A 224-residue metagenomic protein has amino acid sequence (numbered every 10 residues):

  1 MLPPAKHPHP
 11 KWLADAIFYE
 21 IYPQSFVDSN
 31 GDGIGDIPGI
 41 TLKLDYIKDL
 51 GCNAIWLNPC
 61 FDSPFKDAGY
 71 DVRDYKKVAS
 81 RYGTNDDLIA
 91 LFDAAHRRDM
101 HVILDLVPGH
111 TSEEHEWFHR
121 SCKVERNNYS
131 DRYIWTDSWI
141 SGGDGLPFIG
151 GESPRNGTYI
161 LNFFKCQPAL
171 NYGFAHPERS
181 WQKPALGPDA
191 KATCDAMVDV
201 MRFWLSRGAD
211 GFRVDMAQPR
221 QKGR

Functional and structural regions predicted by a protein language model:
M1-D45, D49-L50, N162-F164, N171-F174: Conserved structural scaffold segments of CAZyme catalytic domains across common CAZy folds
P8-F18, Y22, S112-G223: Alpha-amylase-like alpha-glycosidases and glucanotransferases acting on alpha-linked glucans and related
D15-A16, L50-I55, H96-I103, A209-F212: Loop/turn elements at helix/coil->beta-strand transitions in domains of secreted/extracellular proteins
I21, I47, L57, Y75 (+5 more regions): Conserved, mostly hydrophobic/aromatic
D28-S29, Y46-A90, P108-S112, M216-R224: Aromatic-lined carbohydrate-binding/catalytic grooves of carbohydrate-active enzymes
I34-T41, N85, I89, G187 (+1 more regions): Non-membrane alpha-helical structural segments and their capping/turn regions in soluble enzymes
G39-P64, D199-G211: Catalytic domains of carbohydrate-active enzymes, especially glycoside hydrolases
L91-R126: Hydrophobic or amphipathic alpha-helical targeting/insertion segments
